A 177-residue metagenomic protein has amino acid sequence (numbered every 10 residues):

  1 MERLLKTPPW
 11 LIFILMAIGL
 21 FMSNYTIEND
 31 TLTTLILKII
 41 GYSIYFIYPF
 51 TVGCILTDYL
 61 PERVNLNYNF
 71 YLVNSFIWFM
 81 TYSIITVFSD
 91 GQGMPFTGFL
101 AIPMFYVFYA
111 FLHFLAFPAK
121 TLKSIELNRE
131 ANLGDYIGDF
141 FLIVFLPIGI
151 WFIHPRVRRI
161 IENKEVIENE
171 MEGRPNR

Functional and structural regions predicted by a protein language model:
M1-F13: N-terminal membrane topogenic signal
M1-L4, R159-R177: Low-complexity, intrinsically disordered extramembrane tails and loops of integral membrane proteins
L15-Y45, W78-Y109, R177: Membrane-helix interface segments in multi-pass membrane proteins
E28-L32, T57-N69, G93-F96, E126-N132: Membrane-interface helix-boundary motifs at transmembrane edges
Y42, Y136-R158: Hydrophobic, aromatic-rich membrane-embedded alpha-helical segments
I44-I47, A110-H113, I148: Residue-level signal for the membrane-embedded core of alpha-helical transmembrane segments, especially mid-helix
P49-S83: Alpha-helical transmembrane segments with an aromatic anchor "belt"
F50-C54, F108-L127: Alpha-helical transmembrane segments in multipass membrane proteins, preferentially the mid-helix core
